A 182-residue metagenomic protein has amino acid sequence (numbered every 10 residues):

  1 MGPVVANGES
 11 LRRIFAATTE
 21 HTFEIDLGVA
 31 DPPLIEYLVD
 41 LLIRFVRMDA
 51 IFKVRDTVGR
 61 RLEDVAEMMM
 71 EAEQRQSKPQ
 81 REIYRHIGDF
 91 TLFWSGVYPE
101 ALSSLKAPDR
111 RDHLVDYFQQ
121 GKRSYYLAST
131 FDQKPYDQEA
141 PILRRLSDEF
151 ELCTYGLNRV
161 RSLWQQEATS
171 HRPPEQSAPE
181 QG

Functional and structural regions predicted by a protein language model:
M1-R159: Long, non-catalytic protein-protein interaction scaffolds
T169, P174-G182: Helix-rich, well-folded core regions that mediate interactions or catalysis
